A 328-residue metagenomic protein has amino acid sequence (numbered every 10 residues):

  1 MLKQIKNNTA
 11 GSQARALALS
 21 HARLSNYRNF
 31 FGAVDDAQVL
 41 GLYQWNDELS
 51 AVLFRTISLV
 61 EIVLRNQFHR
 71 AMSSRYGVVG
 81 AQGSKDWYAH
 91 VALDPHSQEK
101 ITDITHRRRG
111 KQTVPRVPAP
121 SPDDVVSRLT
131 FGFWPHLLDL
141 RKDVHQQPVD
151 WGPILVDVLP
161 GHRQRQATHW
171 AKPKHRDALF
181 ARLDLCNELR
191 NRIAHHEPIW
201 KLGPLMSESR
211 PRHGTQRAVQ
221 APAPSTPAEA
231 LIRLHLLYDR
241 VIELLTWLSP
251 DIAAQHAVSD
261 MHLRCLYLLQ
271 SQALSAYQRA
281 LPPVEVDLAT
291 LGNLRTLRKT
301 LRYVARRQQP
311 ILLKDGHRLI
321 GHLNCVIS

Functional and structural regions predicted by a protein language model:
M1-A181, L185-N187, G203-S328: Extended intrinsically disordered or low-complexity regions, especially N/C-terminal cytosolic tails and loops, rather
H196: Acidic/aromatic/glycine-rich contiguous surface patches that form carbohydrate-binding/processing clefts and analogous
